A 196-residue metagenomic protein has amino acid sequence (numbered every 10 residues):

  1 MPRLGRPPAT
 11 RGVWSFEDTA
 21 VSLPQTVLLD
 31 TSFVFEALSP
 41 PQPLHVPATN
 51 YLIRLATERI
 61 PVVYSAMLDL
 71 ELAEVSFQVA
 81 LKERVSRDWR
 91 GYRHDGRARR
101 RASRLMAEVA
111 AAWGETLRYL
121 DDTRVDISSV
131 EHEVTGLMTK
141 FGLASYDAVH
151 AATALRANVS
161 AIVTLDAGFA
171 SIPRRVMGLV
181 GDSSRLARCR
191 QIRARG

Functional and structural regions predicted by a protein language model:
M1-L68, E74-G91, A167, L186-R195: Short, well-structured N-terminal submotif of metal-dependent ribonuclease cores
P2-P7, R11-V13, G114-A161, A167: Active-site neighborhoods of divalent-metal-dependent phosphate/nucleic-acid chemistry enzymes
V63, T123-D126, M177: General small-molecule cofactor/ligand-binding pocket signal
L70, I127-E133, S183-Q191: A short acidic, often aromatic-flanked loop/helix-cap motif at beta-alpha or helix-coil junctions that lines enzyme
R97-T123: Low-complexity, serine/threonine/proline-enriched polar segments
T153-L155, V159-G196: C-terminal or late-domain output modules
